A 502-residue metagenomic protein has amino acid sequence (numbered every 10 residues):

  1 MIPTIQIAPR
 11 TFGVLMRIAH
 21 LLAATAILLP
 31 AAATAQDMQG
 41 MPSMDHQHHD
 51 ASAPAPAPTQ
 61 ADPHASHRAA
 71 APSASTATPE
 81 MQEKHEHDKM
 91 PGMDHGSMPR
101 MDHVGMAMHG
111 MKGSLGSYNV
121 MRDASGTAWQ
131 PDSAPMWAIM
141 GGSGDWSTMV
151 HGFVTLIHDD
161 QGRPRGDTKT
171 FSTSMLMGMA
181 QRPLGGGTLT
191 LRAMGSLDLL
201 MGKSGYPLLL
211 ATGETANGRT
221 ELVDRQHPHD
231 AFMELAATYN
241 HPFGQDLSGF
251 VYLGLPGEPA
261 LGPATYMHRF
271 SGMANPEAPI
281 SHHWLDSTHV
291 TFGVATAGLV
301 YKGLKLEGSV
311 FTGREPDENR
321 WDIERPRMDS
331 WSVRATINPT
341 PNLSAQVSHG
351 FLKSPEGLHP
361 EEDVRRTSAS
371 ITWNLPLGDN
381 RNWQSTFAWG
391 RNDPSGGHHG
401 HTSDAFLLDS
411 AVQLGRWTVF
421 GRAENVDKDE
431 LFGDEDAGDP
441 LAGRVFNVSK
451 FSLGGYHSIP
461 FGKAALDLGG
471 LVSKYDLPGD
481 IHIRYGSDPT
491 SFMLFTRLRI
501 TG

Functional and structural regions predicted by a protein language model:
A35-H151, G166-D167, M179-G185, R192-M194: N-terminal periplasmic/intermembrane-space "pro-region" immediately following the signal or transit peptide
V150-G152, L191-A193, V251-L253, A297 (+10 more regions): Membrane-embedded beta-strand positions of outer-membrane beta-barrel proteins
V154-G162, G195-M201, L253-P259, Y301-G303 (+9 more regions): Transmembrane beta-strands of outer-membrane beta-barrel pores
G166-S172, R225-H229, L285-H289, W321-M328 (+5 more regions): Replace "Gram-negative outer membrane beta-barrel proteins" with "bacterial and organellar outer membrane beta-barrel
G185-L189, Q245-G249, G303-E307, P341-V347 (+4 more regions): Repeated loop/turn-to-beta-strand initiation elements of outer-membrane beta-barrel proteins
G202-T336: Surface-exposed coil loops of outer-membrane beta-barrel proteins
H349-L358, W383-G400, D404-G469, S473-Y475: Outer membrane beta-barrel transmembrane domains
L453, G486-G502: Outer-membrane beta-barrel "beta-signal"
